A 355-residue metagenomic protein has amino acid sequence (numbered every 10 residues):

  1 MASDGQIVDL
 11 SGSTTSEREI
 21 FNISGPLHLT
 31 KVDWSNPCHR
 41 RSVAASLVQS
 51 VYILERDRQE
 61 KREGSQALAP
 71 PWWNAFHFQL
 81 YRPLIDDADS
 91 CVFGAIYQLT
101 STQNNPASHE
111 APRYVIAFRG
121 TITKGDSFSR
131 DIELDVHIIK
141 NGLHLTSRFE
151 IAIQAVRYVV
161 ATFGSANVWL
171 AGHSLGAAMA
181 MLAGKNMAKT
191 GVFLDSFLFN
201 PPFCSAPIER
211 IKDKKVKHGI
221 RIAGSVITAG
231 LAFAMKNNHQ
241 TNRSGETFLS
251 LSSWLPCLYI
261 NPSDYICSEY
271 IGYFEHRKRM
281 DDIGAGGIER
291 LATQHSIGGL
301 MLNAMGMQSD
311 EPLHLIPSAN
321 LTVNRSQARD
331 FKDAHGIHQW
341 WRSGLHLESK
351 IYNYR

Functional and structural regions predicted by a protein language model:
A2-A45, Q49-S50, L54-R62, A67-P70 (+2 more regions): Alpha/beta hydrolase fold serine-hydrolase catalytic domain that processes acyl esters and thioesters
F76-A88: N-terminal cap/lid segment of alpha/beta-hydrolase-fold proteins
G172-G176, A180: Gly/Ala-rich beta-loop-alpha elbow adjacent to hydrolase catalytic centers
